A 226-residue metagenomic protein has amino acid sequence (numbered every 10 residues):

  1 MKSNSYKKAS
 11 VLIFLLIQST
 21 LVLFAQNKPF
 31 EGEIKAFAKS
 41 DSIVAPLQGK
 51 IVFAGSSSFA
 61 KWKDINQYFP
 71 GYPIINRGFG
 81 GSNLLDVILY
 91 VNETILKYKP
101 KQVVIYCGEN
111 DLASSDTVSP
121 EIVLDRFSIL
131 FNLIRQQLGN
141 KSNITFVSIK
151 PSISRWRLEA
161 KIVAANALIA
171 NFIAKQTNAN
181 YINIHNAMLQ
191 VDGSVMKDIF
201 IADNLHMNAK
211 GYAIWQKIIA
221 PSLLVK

Functional and structural regions predicted by a protein language model:
M1-N27: Bacterial Sec-dependent N-terminal signal peptides
S5-K8, E33-A36, N186-A187: Short, motif-level signal for alpha-helix interfacial/capping segments enriched in acidic residues and aromatics/proline
S10-L12, A45-L47, D198-I199: Short hydrophobic "helix-edge" motifs at membrane interfaces and signal-peptide entry regions
L15, Q26-P29, K61, N180 (+2 more regions): Short, functionally important structural connectors and interaction interfaces within domains
A25-Q102: Serine-esterase "nucleophile elbow" of acetyl-processing enzymes
Q67-Y72, L89-K226: Alpha-helical cap/lid subdomain in secreted, periplasmic, or secretory-pathway luminal O-acyl-processing enzymes
